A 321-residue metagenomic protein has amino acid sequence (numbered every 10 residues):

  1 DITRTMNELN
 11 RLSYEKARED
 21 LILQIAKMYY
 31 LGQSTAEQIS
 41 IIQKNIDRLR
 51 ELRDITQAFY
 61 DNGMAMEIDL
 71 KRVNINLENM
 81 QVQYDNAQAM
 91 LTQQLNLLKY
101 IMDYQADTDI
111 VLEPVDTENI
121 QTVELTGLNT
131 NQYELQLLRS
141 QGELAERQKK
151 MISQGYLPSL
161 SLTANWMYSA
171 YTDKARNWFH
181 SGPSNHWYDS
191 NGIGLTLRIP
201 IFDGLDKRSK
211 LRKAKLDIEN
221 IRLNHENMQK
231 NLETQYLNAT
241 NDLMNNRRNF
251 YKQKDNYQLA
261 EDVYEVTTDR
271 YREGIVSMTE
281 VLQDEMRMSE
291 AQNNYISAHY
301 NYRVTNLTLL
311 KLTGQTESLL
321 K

Functional and structural regions predicted by a protein language model:
D1, V115-I120, K150, T163-I199 (+1 more regions): Small/polar, glycine/serine/threonine/aspartate-rich low-complexity segments that form flexible
D1-L31, R50, L160, A164: Short flexible linkers and secondary-structure junctions
D1-R18, I68, R72, S153-L157 (+3 more regions): Sec/SRP-type N-terminal targeting helices
R18-T130, N246, M288: Periplasmic alpha-helical coiled-coil/stalk elements that build and connect Gram-negative outer-membrane
Y60-M64, Y271-I275, L312: A short glycine-centered flexible hinge/capping loop motif at secondary-structure junctions
I68, E273-S297: Short terminal targeting/anchoring segments
N74, M102-S169, L319-K321: Amphipathic alpha-helical coiled-coil scaffold segments and their short linker/junction regions
N294-K321: Acidic, low-complexity, intrinsically disordered peripheral segments
